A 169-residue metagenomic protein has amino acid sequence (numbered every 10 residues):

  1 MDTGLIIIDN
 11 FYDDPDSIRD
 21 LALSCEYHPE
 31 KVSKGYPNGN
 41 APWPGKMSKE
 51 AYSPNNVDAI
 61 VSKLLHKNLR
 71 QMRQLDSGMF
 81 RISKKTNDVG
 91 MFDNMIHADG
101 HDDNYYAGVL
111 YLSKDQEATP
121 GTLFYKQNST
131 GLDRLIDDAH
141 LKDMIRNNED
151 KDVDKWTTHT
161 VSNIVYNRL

Functional and structural regions predicted by a protein language model:
M1-N94, G121, N128: Non-heme Fe(II)/2-oxoglutarate
K85-L169: Catalytic core of non-heme Fe(II) oxygenases with the double-stranded beta-helix
